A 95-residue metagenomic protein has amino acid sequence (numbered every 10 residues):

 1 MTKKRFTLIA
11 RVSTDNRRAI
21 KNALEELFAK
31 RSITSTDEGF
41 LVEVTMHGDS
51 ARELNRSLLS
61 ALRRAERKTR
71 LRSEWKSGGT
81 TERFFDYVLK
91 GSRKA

Functional and structural regions predicted by a protein language model:
M1-A95: Long, contiguous binding/interaction regions
